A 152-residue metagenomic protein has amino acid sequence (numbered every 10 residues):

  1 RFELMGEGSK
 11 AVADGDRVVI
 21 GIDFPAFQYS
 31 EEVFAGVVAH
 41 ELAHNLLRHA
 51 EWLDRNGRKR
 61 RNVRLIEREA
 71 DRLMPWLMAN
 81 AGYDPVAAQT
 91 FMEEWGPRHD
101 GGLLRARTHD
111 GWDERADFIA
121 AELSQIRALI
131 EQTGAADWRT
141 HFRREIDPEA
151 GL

Functional and structural regions predicted by a protein language model:
R1-F2, A35-A39: Short, functionally critical alpha-helical segments immediately adjacent to catalytic or ligand/cofactor-binding
R1-V12, P25-A26, R72-L152: C-terminal capping/extension segments of zinc metalloprotease domains
D14-V18, E32-A35: Envelope-exposed proteins and targeting segments
G15-F27: Export/targeting segments at the very N-terminus of extracytoplasmic proteins
F24-V33, E41-G57, A81-Y83: Catalytic Zn2+-binding segment of zinc metalloproteases
V38-L47, E69, L73: Active-site His/Glu-centered metal-binding helix of metallohydrolases
N45-V63, M74, P97-D100: Substrate-binding clefts and substrate-entry loops adjacent to catalytic sites of polymer-processing enzymes acting on
I66: Hydrophobic (often cysteine-bearing) scaffold residues that line and stabilize catalytic clefts of nucleotide/cofactor
